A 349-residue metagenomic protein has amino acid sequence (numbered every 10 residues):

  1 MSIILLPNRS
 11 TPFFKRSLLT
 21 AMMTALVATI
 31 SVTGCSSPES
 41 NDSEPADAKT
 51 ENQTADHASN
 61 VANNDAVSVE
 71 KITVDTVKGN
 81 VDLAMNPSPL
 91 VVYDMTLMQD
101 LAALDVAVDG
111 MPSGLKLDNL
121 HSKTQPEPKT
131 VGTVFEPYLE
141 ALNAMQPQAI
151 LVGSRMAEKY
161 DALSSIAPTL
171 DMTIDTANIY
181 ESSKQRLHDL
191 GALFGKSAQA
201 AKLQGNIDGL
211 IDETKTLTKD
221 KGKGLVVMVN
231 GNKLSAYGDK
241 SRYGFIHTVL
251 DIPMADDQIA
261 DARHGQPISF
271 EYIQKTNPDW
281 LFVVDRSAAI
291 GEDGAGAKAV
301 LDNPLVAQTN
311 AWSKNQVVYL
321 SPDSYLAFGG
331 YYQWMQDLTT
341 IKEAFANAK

Functional and structural regions predicted by a protein language model:
S2-T24, G34-M95, A198-L225, A288-G296 (+1 more regions): Bacterial Sec-exported substrate-binding components of ABC uptake systems
T76-K78, V131-Y138, A260-S269: Short helix-initiation/N-cap motifs at beta->coil->alpha
P89, D94-A141: A short, structured surface patch at a secondary-structure boundary
L115-N119, G238-Q266: Alpha-helical, coiled-coil/dimerization segments enriched in small aliphatic residues
L117, E158, T173-D189, K223-F245 (+1 more regions): Extracytoplasmic ligand-binding site segments that recognize negatively charged/polar headgroups
Q146-V152, P168, I273, N277-L281: Proline-aspartate-enriched helix->loop->beta-strand connector
I166-G231, Q316, S324-K349: Extracytoplasmic substrate-binding proteins
W280-K349: Structured C-terminal subdomain patch of bacterial secreted/periplasmic proteins
